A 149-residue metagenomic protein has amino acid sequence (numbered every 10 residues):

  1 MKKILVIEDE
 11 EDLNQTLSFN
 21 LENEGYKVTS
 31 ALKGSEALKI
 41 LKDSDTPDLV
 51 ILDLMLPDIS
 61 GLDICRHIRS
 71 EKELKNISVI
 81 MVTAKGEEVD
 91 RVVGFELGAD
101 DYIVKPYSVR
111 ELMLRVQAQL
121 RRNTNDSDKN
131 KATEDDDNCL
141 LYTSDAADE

Functional and structural regions predicted by a protein language model:
M1-N125: N-terminal/domain-start alpha-helical segments
V79, D148-E149: Disulfide-stabilized cysteine-rich extracellular repeat microdomains
T124-L141: Short, flexible cytosolic linker that couples an ABC transmembrane/permease module to its adjacent nucleotide-binding
Y142-A147: Conserved small/polar residues in nucleotide/adenosyl-binding loops
